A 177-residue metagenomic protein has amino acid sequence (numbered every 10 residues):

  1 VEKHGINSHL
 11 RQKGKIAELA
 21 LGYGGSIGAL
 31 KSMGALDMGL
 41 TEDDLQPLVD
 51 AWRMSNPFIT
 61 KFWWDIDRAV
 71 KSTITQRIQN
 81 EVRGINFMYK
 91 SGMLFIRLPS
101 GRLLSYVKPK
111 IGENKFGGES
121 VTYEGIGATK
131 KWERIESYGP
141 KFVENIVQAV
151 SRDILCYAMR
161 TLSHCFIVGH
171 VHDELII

Functional and structural regions predicted by a protein language model:
V1-I177: Conserved catalytic core of nucleotide polymerization and phosphodiester-bond processing enzymes
